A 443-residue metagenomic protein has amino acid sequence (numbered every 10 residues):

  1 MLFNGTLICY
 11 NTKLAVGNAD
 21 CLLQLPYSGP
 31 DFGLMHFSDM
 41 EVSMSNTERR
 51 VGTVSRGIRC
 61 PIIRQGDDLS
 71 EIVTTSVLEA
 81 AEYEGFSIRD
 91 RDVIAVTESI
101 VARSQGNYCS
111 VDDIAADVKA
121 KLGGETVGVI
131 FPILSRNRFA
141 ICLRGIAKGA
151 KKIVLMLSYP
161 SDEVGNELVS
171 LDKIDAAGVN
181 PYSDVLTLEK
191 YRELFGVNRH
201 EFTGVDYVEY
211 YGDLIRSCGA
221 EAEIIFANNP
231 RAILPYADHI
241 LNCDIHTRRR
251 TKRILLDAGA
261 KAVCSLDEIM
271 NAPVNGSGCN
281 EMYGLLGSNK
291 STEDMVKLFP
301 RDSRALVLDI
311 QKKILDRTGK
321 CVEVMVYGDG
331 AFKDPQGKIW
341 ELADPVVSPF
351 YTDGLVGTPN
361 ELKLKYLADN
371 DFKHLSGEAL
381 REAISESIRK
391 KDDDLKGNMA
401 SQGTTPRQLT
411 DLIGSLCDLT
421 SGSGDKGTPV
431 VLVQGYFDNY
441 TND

Functional and structural regions predicted by a protein language model:
T6, T12-L23, G29-M35: N-terminal amphipathic/hydrophobic targeting modules at extreme N-termini, encompassing cleavable Sec/SRP-type signal
S45-D90, S99-D443: Conserved mixed alpha/beta catalytic, RNA-binding, or beta-rich assembly cores of soluble enzyme, regulatory
